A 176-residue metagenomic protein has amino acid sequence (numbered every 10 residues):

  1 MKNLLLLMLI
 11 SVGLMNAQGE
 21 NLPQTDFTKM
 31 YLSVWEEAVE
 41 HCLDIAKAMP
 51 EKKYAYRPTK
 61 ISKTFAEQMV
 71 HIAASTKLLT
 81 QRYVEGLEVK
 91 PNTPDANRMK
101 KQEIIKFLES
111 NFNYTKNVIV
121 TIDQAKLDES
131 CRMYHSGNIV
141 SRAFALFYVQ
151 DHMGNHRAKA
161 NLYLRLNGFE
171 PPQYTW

Functional and structural regions predicted by a protein language model:
M1-Q24: Bacterial Sec-dependent N-terminal signal peptides
G19-F27, E85-N97: Acidic/histidine-rich, surface-exposed loop or edge segments in extracytoplasmic proteins
Q24-T25, Y31-S33, S75, R82 (+2 more regions): Short leucine-rich amphipathic alpha-helices used at interfaces
L32-E36, E40-L43, K53-T93, M133-W176: Short, contiguous alpha-helical
H41, I45-A46, Y114, V118: Well-ordered alpha-helical scaffold segments within catalytic/enzyme domains
A48, H71-A74, S110, T121: Residues within well-ordered alpha-helical secondary structure of globular protein domains
A48-A55, I119-D128, L166-P171: Surface-exposed helix-capping loop/turn segments at secondary-structure junctions
R98-M133, V140-M153: Acidic/histidine-rich alpha-helical segments that form the ligand environment of transition-metal centers
